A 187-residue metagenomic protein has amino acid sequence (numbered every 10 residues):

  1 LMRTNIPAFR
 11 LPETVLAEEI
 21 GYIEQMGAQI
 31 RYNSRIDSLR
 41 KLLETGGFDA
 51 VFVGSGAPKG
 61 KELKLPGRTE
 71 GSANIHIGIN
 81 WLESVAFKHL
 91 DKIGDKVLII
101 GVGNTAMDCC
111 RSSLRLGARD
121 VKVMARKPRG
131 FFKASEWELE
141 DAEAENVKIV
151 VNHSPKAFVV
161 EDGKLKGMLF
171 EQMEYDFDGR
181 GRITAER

Functional and structural regions predicted by a protein language model:
L1-M26, I30-R31, E83, C110-A157: Rossmann-like dinucleotide-binding cores of NAD(P)H-dependent redox enzymes
M2, I6, L11, L63-L65 (+2 more regions): Short clusters of hydrophobic/aromatic residues that line enzyme substrate/ligand-binding pockets
P7-A8, G27-Y32, H76, D176-G179 (+1 more regions): Short, flexible loop segments at the rims of nucleotide/cofactor-binding pockets, characterized by
A17-L65, A157-L169, E174-F177: Feature captures the FAD/FMN-dependent oxidoreductase FAD-binding
R31-E44, V51, S55, K59-L63 (+2 more regions): Rossmann-like dinucleotide/flavin-binding elements
R68-S72, L116: Glycine-rich, phosphate-binding/catalytic loops in enzymes
S72-G94, D178-R187: FAD-site-proximal beta/loop scaffold in flavoenzymes
H76, G117, L169-E171: Residues in well-ordered beta-strands of folded domains
